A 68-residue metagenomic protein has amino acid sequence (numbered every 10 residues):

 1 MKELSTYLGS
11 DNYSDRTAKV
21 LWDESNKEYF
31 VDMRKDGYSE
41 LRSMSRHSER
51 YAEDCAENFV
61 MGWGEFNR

Functional and structural regions predicted by a protein language model:
M1-D32: Short N-terminal "domain-start" leader segments that mark the transition from disordered tails or signal peptides into
E3-D11, K35-D54: A short, exposed loop/beta-hairpin motif centered on an aromatic-Gly-Thr core
N58-R68: Short arginine-rich
